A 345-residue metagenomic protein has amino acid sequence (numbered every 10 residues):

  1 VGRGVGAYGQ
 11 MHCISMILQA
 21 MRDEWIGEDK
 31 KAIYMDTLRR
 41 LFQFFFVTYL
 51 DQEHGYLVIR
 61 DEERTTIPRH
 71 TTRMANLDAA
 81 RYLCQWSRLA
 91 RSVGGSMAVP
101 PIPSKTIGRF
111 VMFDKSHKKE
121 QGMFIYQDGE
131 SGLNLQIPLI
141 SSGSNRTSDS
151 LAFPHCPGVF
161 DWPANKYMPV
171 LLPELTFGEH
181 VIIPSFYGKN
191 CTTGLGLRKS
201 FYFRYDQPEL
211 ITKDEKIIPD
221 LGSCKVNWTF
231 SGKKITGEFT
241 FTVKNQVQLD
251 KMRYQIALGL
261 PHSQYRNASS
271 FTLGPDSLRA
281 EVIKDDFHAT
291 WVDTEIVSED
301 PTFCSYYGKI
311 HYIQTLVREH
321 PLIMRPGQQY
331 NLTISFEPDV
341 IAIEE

Functional and structural regions predicted by a protein language model:
G2-S298, T302, Y306: Extended polysaccharide-engagement surfaces of secreted carbohydrate-active enzymes
I283-E345: Beta-strand-rich recognition/accessory modules
